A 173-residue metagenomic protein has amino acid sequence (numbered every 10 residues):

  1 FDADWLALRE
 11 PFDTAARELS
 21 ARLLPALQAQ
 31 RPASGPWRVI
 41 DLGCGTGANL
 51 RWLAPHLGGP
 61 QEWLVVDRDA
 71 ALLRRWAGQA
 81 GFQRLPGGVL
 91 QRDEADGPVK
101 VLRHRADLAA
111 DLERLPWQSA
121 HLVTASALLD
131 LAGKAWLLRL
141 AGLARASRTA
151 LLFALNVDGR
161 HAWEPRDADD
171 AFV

Functional and structural regions predicted by a protein language model:
F1-P32: Class I SAM-dependent methyltransferase Rossmann-like catalytic core, especially the SAM/SAH-binding loop
G35-G45: Conserved class I S-adenosyl-L-methionine
G47-R51: Glycine-rich SAM-binding Motif I of class I
P55-D111: Class I SAM-dependent methyltransferase SAM/SAH-binding core
D111-Q118: Short amphipathic alpha-helix with an adjacent loop that forms part of the alpha/beta core around
T124: A conserved beta-strand element that flanks and buttresses the S-adenosyl-L-methionine
L131-A144: A short, conserved alpha-helix within the catalytic core of class I
L152-V173: Conserved class I S-adenosyl-L-methionine
